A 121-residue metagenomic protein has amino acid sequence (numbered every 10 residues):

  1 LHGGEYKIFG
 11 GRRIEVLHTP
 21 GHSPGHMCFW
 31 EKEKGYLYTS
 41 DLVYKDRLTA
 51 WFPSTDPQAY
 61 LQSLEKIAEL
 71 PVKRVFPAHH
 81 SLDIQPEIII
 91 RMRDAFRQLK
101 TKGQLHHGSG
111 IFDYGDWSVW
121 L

Functional and structural regions predicted by a protein language model:
L1-G3: Short acidic-hydrophobic, aromatic-tinged amphipathic segments that line or gate anion-handling sites
R13-L99: Metallo-beta-lactamase
E65, T101, W117-V119: Short linear sequence elements within intrinsically disordered, low-complexity coil regions
P86, Q104-L105: Metal-dependent nuclease catalytic regions and adjoining charged, substrate-binding loops involved in nucleic-acid end
L105-L121: C-terminal regulatory/interaction regions
